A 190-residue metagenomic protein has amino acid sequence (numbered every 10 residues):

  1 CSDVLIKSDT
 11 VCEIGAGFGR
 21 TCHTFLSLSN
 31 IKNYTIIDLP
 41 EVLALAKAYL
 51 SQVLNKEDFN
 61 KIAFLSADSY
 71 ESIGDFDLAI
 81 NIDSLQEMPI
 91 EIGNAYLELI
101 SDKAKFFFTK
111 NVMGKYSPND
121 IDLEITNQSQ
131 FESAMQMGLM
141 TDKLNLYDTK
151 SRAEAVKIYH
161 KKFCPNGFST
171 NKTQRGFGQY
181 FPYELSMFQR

Functional and structural regions predicted by a protein language model:
C1-K7: Glycine-rich helix-loop-beta junction characteristic of Rossmann-like nucleotide cofactor-binding loops
K7-G17: Conserved class I S-adenosyl-L-methionine
T10, K32-T35: Residues at the starts of beta-strands that form the adenosine-phosphate
F18-N30: Conserved SAM-binding loop of SAM-dependent methyltransferases across substrates and taxa, primarily the Class I
I31, L39-S72, E91, T109-R190: Class I (Rossmann-like) S-adenosyl-L-methionine-dependent methyltransferase catalytic domain, capturing the SAM-binding
I80: A conserved beta-strand element that flanks and buttresses the S-adenosyl-L-methionine
E87-I100: A short, conserved alpha-helix within the catalytic core of class I
D102-F107: Short glycine-dipeptide loop
